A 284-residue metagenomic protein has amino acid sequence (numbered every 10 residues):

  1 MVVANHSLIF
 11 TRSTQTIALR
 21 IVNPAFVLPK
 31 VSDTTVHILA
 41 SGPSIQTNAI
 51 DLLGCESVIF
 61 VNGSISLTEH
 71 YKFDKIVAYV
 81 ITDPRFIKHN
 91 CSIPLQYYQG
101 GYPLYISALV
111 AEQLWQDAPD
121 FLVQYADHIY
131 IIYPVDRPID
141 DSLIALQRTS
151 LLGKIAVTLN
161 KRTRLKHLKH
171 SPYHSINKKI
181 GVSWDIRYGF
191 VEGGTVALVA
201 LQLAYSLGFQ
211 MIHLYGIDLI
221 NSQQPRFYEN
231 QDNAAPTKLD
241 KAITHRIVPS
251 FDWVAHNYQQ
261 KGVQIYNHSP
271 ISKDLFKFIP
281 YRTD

Functional and structural regions predicted by a protein language model:
M1-D284: Metal-ion/cofactor- or nucleotide/acyl-coenzyme-handling active-site neighborhoods
